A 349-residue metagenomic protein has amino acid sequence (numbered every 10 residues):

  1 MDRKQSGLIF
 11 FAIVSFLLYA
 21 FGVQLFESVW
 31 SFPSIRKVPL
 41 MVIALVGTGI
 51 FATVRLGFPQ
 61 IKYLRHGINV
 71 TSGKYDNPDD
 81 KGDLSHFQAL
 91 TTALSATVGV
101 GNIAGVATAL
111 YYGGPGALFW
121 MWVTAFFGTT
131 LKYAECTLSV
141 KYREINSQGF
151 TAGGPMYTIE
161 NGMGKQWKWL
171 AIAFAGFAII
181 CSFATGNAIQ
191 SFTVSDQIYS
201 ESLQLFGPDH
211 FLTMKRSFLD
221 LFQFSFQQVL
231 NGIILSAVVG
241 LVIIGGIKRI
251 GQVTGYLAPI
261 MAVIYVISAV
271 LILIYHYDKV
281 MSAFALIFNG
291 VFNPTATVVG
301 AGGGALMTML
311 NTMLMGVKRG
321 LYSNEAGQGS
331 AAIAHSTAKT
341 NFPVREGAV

Functional and structural regions predicted by a protein language model:
M1-V100, L110-A117, G128: N-terminal alpha-helical transmembrane segments of multi-pass membrane transport and channel/translocase proteins
L25-R36, Q60, L64-S72, P155-T158 (+6 more regions): Hydrophobic alpha-helical segments of integral membrane proteins, encompassing both true transmembrane helices
E27-K37, T108-A125, I189-D196, H210-F224 (+1 more regions): Transmembrane helix-loop boundary segments of multi-pass membrane transporters
R36-M41, Y75-D83, P115-G116, G164-A171 (+3 more regions): Membrane-interfacial loop-to-helix junctions in multi-pass transporters
A44-I68, F192-I198, Q227-N289: Membrane-interface loop-to-helix entry segments
A52-T53, L94-S95, T124-G149, M156 (+2 more regions): Helix-loop-helix module between adjacent transmembrane segments
D79-Y111, L138-G162, W169, A173-G176 (+1 more regions): Alpha-helical membrane segments and immediately flanking helix-loop junctions that form or couple to the substrate/ion
I244-K248, Q252-G255, I260-A331, H335-S336 (+1 more regions): Membrane-embedded translocation segments of transport machinery
